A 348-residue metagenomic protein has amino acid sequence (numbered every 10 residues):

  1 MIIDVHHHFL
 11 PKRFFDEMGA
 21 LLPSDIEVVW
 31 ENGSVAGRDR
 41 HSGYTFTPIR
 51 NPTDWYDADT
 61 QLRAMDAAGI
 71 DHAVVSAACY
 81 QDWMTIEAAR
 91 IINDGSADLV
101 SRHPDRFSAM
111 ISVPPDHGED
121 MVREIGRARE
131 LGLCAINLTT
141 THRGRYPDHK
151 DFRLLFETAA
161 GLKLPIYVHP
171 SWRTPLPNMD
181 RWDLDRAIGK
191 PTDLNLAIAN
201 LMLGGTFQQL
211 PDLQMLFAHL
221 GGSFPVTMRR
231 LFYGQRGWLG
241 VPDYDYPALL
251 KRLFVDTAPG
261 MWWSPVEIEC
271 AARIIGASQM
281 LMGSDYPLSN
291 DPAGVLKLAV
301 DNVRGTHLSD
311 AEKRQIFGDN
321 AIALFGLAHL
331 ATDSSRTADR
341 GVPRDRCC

Functional and structural regions predicted by a protein language model:
M1-C348: Helix-coil boundary/capping segments in enzymes
